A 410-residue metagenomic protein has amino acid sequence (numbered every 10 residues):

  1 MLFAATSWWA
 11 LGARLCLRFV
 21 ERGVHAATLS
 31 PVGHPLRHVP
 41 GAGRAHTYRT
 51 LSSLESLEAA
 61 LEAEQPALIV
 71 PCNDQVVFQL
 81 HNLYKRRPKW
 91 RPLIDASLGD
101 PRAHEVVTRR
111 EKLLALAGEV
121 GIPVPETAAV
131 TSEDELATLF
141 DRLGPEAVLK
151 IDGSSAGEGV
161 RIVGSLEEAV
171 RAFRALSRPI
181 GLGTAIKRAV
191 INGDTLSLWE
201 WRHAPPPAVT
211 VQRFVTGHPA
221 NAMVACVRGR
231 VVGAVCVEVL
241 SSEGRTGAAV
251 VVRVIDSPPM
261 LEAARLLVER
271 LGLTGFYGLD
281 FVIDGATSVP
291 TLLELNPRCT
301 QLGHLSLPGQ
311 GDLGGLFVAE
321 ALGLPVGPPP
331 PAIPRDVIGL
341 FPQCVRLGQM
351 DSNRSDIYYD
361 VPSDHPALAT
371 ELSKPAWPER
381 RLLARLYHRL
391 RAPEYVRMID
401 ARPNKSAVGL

Functional and structural regions predicted by a protein language model:
M1-D100, D134, E394-Y395, D400-P403 (+1 more regions): ATP-binding N-terminal substructure of ATP-dependent carboxylate-amine bond-forming enzymes
G43, K89-G159, S177-L198: A conserved helix-loop-beta module that forms one wall/lid of the active-site cleft in ATP-utilizing catalytic domains
V130, V160-S165, A225-V227, V254: Short beta-strand-to-turn element immediately C-terminal to the catalytic PLP-Schiff-base lysine in fold type I
G157, V239-V252, N296-Q310: Glycine-rich phosphate/pyrophosphate-binding beta-alpha loops
R174, R178-S242, V254-E262, I283 (+1 more regions): Phosphate-binding site of ATP-dependent enzymes
R245-V250, I255-L279: Oxyanion-binding "anion nests"
E269-H304: Conserved metal-phosphate-binding beta-hairpin within the catalytic cores of diverse ATP-dependent phosphoryl-transfer
G315-L410: Peripheral (often C-terminal) accessory segments that flank ATP-dependent C-N-forming ligase machineries
